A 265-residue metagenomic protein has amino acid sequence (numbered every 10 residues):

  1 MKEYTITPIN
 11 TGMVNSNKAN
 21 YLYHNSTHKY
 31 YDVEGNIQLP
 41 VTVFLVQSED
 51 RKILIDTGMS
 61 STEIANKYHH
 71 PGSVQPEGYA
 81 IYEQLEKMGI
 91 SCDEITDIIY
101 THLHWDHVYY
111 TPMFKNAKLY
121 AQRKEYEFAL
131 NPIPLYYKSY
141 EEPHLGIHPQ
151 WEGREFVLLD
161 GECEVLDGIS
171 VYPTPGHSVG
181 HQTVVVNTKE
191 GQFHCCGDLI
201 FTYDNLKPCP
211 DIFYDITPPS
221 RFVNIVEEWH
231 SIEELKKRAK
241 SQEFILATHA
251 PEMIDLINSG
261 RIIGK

Functional and structural regions predicted by a protein language model:
I6, V43-Q47, I53, D160-K189: Core dinuclear metal-dependent hydrolase active-site scaffold
T11-G12, T57-M59, L103, E125 (+3 more regions): Active-site metal-binding loops of divalent metal-dependent hydrolases
M13-E83, T183-G197: Conserved beta-strand hairpin/beta-sheet module of binuclear metal-dependent hydrolase folds, prominently
I64-Y68, P132, K207-C209: Short acidic, glycine/proline-rich loop/turn micro-motifs
V74-E83, E190-K265: Cap/insert and terminal regions of metallo-dependent hydrolase folds
P76-I90, E94, M113, K118-P173 (+1 more regions): Metallo-beta-lactamase
I95-D106: Metallo-beta-lactamase
Y109-K115, L256-G260: Metal-dependent catalytic neighborhoods of phosphoester/phosphodiester hydrolases
